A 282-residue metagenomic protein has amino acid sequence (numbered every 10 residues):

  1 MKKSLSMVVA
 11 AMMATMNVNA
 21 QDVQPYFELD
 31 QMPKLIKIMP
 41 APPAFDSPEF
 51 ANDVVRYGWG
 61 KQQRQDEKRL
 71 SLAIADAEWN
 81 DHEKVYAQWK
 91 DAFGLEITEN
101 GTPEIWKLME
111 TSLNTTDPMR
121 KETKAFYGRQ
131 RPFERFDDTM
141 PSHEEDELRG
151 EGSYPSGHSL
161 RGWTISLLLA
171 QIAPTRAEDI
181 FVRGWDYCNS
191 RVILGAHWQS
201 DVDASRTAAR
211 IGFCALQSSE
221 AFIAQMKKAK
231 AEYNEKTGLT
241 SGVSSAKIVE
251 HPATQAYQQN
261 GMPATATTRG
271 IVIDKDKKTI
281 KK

Functional and structural regions predicted by a protein language model:
M1-Q21: Bacterial Sec-dependent N-terminal signal peptides
M16, Y257-Q258, I273: Hydrophobic alpha-helical segments, especially N-terminal targeting/anchoring helices
Q21-L194, T207, A215-Q225, A231 (+1 more regions): Hydrophobic alpha-helical bundle signature of multipass membrane enzymes
Q130, P263, K278-T279: Short, solvent-exposed loop/turn motifs
G195-A204: Short acidic/histidine-rich active-site segments
L239-M262: Residue-level detector of functionally pivotal "anchor" positions at catalytic/ligand-binding pockets or at interdomain
P263-G270: Conserved beta-loop-beta connector loops within the AMP-binding
I271-K282: C-terminal tail/sorting-segment detector
